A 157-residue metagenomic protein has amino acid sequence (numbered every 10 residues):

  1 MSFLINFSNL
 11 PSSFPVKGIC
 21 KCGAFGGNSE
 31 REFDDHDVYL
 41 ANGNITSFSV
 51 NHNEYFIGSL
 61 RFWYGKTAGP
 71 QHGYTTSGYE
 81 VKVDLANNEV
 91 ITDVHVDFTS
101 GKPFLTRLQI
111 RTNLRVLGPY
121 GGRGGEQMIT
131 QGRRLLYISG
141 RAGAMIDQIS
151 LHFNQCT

Functional and structural regions predicted by a protein language model:
S2-T157: Lectin-type carbohydrate-recognition ectodomains
